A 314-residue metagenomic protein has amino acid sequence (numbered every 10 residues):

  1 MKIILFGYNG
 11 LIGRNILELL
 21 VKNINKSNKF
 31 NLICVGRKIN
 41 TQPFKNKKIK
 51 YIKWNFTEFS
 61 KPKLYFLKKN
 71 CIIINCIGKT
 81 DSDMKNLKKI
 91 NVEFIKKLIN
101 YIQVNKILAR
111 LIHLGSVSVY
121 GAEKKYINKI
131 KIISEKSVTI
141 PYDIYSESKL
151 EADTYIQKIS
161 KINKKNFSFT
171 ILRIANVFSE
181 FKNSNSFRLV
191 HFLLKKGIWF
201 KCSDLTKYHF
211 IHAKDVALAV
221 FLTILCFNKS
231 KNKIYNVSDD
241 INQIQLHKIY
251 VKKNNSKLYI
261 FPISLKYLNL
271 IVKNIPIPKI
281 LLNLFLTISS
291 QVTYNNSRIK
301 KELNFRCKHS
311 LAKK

Functional and structural regions predicted by a protein language model:
M1-K26: N-terminal Rossmann NAD(P)H-binding glycine-rich loop of SDR-like oxidoreductase domains
I49, K53-E93, K97, Y120-A122: NAD(P)H-binding glycine-rich loop region in Rossmannoid oxidoreductase-like domains and their noncatalytic homologs
K97-I144: Conserved Rossmann-fold NAD(P)-dependent oxidoreductase catalytic core, especially the SDR/UDP-sugar
K125-V177, I198: Catalytic helix-loop patch of NAD(P)-dependent Rossmann-fold dehydrogenases
S179, K201-T206, K233-N242, Y250-N255 (+2 more regions): Glycine-rich Rossmann NAD(P)(H)-binding loop
K182-R188, C202-L225, N232-K233: Substrate-positioning beta->alpha
L222-I280: Mid/C-terminal beta-alpha module of Rossmann-like enzyme folds, strongest in SDR-family dehydrogenases/epimerases
L281-K314: C-terminal amphipathic/interface module of NAD(P)-dependent oxidoreductases and related NAD-binding regulators
